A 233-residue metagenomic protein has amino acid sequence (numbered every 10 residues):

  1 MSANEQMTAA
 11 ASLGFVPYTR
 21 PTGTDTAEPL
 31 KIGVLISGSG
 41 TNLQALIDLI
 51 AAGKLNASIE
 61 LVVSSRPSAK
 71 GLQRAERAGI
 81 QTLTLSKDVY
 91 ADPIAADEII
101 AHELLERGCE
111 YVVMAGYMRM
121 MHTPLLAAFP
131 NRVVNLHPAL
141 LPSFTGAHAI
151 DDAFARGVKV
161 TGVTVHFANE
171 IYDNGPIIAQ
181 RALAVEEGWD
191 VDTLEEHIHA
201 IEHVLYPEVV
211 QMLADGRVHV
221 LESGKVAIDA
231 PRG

Functional and structural regions predicted by a protein language model:
A3-K70, R74: N-terminal Rossmann-like dinucleotide-binding module
L49, S65, A115-D229: Donor/substrate-binding cores of folate-linked one-carbon enzymes
E60, E110, N131: Conserved acidic residues
S64-R66, D88-V89, P93-I94, R107-T123: N-terminal glycine-rich "phosphate-gripper" loop used for MgATP/nucleotide binding and carboxylate activation
A78-G79, F129: Short, structured coil segments at secondary-structure junctions
Q81, E110, K159: Residue-level detector of anion-binding/catalytic polar loops
L83-D88, L136: Short beta->alpha connector loops at strand-helix junctions that form conserved, small/polar/Pro-enriched
E98-E106: Short, well-structured alpha-helical segments in soluble
